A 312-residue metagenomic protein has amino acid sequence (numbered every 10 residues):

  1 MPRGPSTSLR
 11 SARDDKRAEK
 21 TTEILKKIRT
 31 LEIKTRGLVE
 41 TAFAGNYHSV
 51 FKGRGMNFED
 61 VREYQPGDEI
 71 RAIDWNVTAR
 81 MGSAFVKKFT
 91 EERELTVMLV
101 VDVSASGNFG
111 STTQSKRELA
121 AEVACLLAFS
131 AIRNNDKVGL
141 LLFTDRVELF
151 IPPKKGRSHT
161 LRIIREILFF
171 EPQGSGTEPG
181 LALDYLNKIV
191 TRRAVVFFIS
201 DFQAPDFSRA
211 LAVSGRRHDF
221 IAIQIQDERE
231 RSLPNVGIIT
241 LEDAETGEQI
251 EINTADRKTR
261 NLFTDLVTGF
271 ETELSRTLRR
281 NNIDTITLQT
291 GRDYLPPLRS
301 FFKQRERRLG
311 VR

Functional and structural regions predicted by a protein language model:
M1-R17: A cross-taxon signal for low-complexity, glycine/charged-rich
R3, R17-K154, Y185, V195-F198 (+2 more regions): An amphipathic, basic-hydrophobic helix/alpha-beta surface used to engage anionic, phosphate-rich ligands or surfaces
A18-V50, D60, E69, Y185-R192 (+2 more regions): Von Willebrand factor type A / integrin I
N76, P172-G176, F198-S200: Short, flexible loop segments at the rims of nucleotide/cofactor-binding pockets, characterized by
E118, Q173-G180, D265-T268: Conserved phosphate-coordination/catalytic loops
E122, L126, T177-D184, T272 (+1 more regions): Short, contiguous clusters of charged residues that form electrostatic/catalytic patches at enzyme active sites, used
F150-R165, K303: Short, electropositive alpha-helical surface patch
H159-A194, D206, D227-R229: Von Willebrand factor
